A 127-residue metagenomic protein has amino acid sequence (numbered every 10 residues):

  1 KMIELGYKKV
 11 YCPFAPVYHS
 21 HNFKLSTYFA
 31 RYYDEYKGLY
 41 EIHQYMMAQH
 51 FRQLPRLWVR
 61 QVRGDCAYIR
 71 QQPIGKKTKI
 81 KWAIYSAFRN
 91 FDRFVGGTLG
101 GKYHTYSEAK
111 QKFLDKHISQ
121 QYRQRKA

Functional and structural regions predicted by a protein language model:
K1-P16: A short, conserved alpha-helix in the catalytic core of glycosyltransferases
Y7-K8, L25, L54, W58: Generic hydrophobic, helix-prone segments enriched in Leu/Val/Ile
V17-F23, Y68-P73: Short, exposed beta-strand "edge-strand" segments with a Pro/Gly-rich flavor and a Y/T-containing core
Y18-Y40, F113, H117: Nucleotide-sugar-dependent glycosyltransferase catalytic core
D34, Q49-A127: Non-catalytic, C-terminal membrane-associated alpha-helical segments of glycosyltransferases
E41-A48: Cytosolic juxtamembrane regions of integral membrane proteins
